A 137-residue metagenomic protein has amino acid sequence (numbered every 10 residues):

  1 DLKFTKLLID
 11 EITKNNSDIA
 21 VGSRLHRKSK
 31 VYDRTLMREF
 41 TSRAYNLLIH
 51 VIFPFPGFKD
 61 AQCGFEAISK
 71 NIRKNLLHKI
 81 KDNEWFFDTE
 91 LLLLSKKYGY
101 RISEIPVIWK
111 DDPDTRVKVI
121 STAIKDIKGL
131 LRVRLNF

Functional and structural regions predicted by a protein language model:
L2-N83, D112-S121: Acceptor/aglycone-binding surface of glycosyltransferases and processive sugar-polymer synthases
L7, L47, E90, D126-G129: Alpha-helical elements of Rossmann-like donor-binding domains used by nucleotide-donor carbohydrate transfer enzymes
A20, S69, S95, I105 (+1 more regions): Residue-level signature of catalytic and energy-coupling elements of molecular machines, predominantly ATP/GTP-dependent
N46-H50, L94-S95, L130-L135: Short, surface-exposed, polar/charged, turn-prone segments marking secondary-structure boundaries
P56-G57, K79-N83, L92-K110: Catalytic donor-sugar/metal-binding loop of nucleotide-sugar-dependent glycosyltransferases
Y98-F137: C-terminal catalytic/acceptor-binding lobe
